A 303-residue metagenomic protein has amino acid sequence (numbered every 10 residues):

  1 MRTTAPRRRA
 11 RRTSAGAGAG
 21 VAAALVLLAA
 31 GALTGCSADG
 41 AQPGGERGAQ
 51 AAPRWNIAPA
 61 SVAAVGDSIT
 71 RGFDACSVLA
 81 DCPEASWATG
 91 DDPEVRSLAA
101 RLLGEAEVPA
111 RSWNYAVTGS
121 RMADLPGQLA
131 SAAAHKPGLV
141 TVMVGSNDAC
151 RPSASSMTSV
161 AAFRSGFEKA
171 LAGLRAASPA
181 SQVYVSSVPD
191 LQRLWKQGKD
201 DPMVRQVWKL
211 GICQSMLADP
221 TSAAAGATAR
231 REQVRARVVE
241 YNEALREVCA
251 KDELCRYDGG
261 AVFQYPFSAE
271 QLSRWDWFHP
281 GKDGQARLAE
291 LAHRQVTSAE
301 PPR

Functional and structural regions predicted by a protein language model:
M1-V26, R237: N-terminal export and membrane-targeting signals
G31-G35: C-terminal motif of bacterial Sec signal peptides marking the signal peptidase cleavage site
G40-W113: Serine-esterase "nucleophile elbow" of acetyl-processing enzymes
R71, R121, Q192: Flexible, glycine-rich phosphate/dinucleotide-binding loops and adjacent beta-alpha linkers at cofactor/substrate
V78-C82, W275-R303: C-terminal or late-domain output modules
V95-R96, D124-A132: Alpha-helical scaffolding within the catalytic cores of extracellular/periplasmic polymer-degrading hydrolases
A110-M122: Functional beta-strand-loop-alpha-helix junction segments that form "active/interaction loops" within catalytic
L129-W275, K282, H293-T297: Alpha-helical cap/lid subdomain in secreted, periplasmic, or secretory-pathway luminal O-acyl-processing enzymes
